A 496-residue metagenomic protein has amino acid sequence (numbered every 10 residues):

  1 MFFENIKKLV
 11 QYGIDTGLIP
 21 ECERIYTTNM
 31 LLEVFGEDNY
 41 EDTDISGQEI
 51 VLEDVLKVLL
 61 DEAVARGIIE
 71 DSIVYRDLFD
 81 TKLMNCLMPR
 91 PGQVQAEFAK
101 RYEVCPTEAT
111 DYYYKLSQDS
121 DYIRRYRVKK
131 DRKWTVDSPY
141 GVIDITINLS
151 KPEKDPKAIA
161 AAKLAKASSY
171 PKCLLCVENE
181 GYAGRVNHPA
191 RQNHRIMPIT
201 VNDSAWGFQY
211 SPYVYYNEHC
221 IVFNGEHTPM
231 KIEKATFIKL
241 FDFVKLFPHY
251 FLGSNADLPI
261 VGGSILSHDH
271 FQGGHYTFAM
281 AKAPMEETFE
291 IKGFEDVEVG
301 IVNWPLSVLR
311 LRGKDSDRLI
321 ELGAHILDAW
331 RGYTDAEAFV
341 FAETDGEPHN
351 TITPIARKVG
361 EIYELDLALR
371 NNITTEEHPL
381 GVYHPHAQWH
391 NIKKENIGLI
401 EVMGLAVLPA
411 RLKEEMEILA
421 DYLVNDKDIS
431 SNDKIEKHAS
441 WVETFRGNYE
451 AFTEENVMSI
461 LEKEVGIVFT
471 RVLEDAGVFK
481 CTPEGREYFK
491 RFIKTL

Functional and structural regions predicted by a protein language model:
M1-P229, N303-P305, L319-I320, A329-L405 (+1 more regions): Active-site microenvironments that recognize anionic phosphate/pyrophosphate groups
N193-M197, H227-L252: Helical scaffold of the NTase/Pol beta-like nucleotidyltransferase catalytic core
Y215-N217, H249, S264-L266, A279 (+1 more regions): Coil-to-beta-strand transition motifs
A235, V244-S264, G273-T334: Catalytic or ion-translocation cores adjacent to nucleophile or general acid/base/metal-coordination motifs in diverse
P259-S267, D345-T351: Beta-rich nucleic-acid/ligand-interaction surfaces
